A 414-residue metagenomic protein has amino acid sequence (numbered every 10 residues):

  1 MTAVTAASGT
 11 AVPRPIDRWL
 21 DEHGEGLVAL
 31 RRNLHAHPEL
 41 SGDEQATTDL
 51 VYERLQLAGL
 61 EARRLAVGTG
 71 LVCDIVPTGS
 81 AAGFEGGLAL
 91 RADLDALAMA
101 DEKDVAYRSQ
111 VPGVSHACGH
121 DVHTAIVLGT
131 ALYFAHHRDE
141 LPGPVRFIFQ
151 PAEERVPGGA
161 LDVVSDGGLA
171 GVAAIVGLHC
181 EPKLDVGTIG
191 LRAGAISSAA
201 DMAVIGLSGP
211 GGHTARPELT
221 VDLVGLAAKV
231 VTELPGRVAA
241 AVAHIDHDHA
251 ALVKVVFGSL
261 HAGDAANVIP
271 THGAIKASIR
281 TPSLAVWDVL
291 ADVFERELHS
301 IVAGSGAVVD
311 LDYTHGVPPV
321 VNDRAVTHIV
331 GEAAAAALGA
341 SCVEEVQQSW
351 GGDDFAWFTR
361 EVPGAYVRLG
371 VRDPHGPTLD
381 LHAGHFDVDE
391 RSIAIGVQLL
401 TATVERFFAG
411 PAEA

Functional and structural regions predicted by a protein language model:
M1-A7, A228-A414: Metal-dependent amide/peptide-bond hydrolase catalytic core, centered on the "pita-bread" metallohydrolase fold
V4-H116, D121, A125-G143: Acidic/His- and Gly-rich active-site-bordering loop/insert found across diverse amide/peptide-bond hydrolases
V12, H23-G26, L30, D43-R54 (+19 more regions): General structural feature for long, well-ordered alpha-helical segments within catalytic domains of soluble enzymes
L34, L90, H120, F147 (+7 more regions): Divalent metal-coordination and catalytic microenvironments
E39, D93-D95, A152-E154, E181 (+3 more regions): Active-site beta-loop-alpha junctions enriched in small/polar residues
V72, L97-M99, K103-S115, D121-V122 (+4 more regions): Histidine/acidic-residue-rich, glycine-tolerant segments that coordinate divalent metal ions
A89-R91, A100, A203-I205, Y366-R372: Non-cysteine beta-strand/loop elements that form the S-adenosyl-L-methionine
